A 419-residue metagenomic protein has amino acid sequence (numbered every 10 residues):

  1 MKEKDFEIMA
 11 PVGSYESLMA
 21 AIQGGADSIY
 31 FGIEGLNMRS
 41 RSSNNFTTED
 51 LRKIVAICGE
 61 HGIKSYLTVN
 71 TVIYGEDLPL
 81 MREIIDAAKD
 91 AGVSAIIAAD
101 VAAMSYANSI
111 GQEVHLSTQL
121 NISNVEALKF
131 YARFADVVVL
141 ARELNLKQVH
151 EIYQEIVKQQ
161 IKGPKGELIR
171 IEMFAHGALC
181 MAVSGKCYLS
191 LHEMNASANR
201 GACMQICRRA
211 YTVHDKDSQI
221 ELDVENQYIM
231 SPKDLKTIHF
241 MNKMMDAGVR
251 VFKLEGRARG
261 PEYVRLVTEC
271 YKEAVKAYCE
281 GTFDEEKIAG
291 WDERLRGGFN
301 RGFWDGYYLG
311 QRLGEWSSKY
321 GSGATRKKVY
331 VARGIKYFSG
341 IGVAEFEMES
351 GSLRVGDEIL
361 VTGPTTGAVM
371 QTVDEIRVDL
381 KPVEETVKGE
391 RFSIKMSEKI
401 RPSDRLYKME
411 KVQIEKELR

Functional and structural regions predicted by a protein language model:
M1-G24, S28-S40, R52-V55, H61-T71 (+5 more regions): Surface-exposed amphipathic alpha-helical tracts and adjacent flexible/coil segments at the periphery of soluble enzymes
N44-D50, P79-I84: Charged helix-capping and loop-helix junction motifs
M81-S117: Well-ordered mid-protein domain cores that form the structural environment of catalytic cofactors
S123-L128: Short, glycine/polar-rich helix-capping loops at beta-to-alpha or helix-loop-helix junctions that flank or form
